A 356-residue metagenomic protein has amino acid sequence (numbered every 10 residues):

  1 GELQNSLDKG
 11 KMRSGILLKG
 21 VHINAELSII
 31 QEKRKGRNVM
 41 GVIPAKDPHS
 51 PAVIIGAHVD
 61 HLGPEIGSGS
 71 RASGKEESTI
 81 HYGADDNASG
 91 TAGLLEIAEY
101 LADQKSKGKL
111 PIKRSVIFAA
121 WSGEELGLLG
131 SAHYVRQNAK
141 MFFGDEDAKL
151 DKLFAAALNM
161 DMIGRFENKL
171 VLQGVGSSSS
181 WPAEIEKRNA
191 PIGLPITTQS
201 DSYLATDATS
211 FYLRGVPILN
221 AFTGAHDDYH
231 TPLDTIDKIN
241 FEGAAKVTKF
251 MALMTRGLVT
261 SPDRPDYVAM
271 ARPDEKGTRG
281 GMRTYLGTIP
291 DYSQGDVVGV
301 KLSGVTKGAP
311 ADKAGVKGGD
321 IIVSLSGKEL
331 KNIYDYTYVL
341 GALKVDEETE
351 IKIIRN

Functional and structural regions predicted by a protein language model:
G1, P51-V53, P64-R71, L128-A132 (+3 more regions): Short, solvent-exposed loop/turn and secondary-structure capping segments
G1-G83, E96-E99, D103-G108: Soluble metallo-hydrolase cores and metallopeptidase-like ectodomains found primarily in the secretory/periplasmic
G1-Q4, P48, W121-H226, N240-A244: Metal-dependent peptidase/peptidase-like ectodomains
E26-I30, N38, K75-N87, S106 (+7 more regions): Second-shell loop/turn segments in exported
H49, K75, A84-A92, L110 (+10 more regions): Soluble non-cytosolic domains of exported or imported proteins
A92, E99, D103, D227-P273: His/Asp/Glu-rich mid-to-C-terminal helical/loop segments that flank catalytic regions of hydrolases
E96-L129, M160: Short helix-loop-beta-strand segments that form the rim/entrance of peptidase-like active sites
L233, F250, P262-N356: C-terminal recognition in membrane/secretory proteostasis and scaffolding
